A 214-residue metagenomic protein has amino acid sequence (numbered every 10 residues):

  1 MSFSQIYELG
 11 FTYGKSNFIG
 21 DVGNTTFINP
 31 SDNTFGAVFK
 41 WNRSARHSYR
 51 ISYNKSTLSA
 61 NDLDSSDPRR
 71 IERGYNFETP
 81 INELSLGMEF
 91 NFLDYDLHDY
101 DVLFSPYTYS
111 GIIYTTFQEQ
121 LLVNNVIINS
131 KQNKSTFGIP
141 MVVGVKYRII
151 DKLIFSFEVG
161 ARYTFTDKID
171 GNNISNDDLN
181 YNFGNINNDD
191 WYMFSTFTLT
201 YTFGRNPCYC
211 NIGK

Functional and structural regions predicted by a protein language model:
F3-I6, R46, D94-S105, I149-K152 (+1 more regions): Short loop/turn motifs that connect adjacent beta-strands in outer-membrane beta-barrel proteins
F3-N42, F194-P207: Short glycine/proline- and aromatic-enriched beta-strand/turn motifs that initiate or cap beta-hairpins
Q5, N29-N33, P80-L84, F104 (+2 more regions): Residues that define the transmembrane beta-barrel architecture of outer-membrane proteins
F11, A37-W41, L86-F90, S110-Y114 (+3 more regions): Residues on the lipid-exposed face of transmembrane beta-strands in outer-membrane beta-barrel proteins
I19-T26, R69-E78, V126-K131, N182-N185: Extracellular loop and loop/strand-boundary signature of outer-membrane beta-barrel proteins
D21-T26, D62-P68, D99-V102, E119-V126 (+2 more regions): Outer-membrane beta-barrel translocator domains and adjoining extracellular loop/strand segments of Gram-negative
H47, I51-V123, T198-F203: Gram-negative (and chloroplast) outer-membrane scaffold detector with strong preference for beta-barrel transmembrane
L63, I149-K214: Predominantly the C-terminal beta-signal and adjacent terminal strand-loop region of outer-membrane beta-barrel
